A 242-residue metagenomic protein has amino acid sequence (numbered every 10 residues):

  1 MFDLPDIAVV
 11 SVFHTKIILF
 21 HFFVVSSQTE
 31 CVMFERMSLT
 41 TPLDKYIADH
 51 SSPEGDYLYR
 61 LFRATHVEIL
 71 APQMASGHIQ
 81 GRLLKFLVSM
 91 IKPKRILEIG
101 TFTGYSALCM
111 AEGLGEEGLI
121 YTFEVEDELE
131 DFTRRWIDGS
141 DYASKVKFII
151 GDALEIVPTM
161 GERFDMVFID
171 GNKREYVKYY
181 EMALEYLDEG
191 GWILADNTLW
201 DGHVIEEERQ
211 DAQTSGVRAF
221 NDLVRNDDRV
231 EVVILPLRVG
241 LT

Functional and structural regions predicted by a protein language model:
D3, A8, I17-I18, F22-M166 (+2 more regions): A short alpha-helical cap/connector motif
